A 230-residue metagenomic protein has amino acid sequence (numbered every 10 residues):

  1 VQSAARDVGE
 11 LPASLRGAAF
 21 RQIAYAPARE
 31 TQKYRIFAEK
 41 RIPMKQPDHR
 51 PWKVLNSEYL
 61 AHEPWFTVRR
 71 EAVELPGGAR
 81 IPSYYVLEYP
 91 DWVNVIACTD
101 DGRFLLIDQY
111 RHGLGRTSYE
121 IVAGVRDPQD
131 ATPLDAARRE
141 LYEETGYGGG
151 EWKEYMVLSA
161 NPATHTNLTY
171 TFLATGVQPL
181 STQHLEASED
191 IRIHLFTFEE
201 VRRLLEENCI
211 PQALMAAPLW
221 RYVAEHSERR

Functional and structural regions predicted by a protein language model:
F20, Y25, Y34-F37: Aromatic (phenylalanine/tyrosine) cluster motif
I36, R41, K45-W52, T117 (+5 more regions): Nudix hydrolase/Nudix homology domain
H49-P51, Y84-Y89, N94-R139, L185-A187: Conserved Nudix-box catalytic region and its N-terminal flanking loop in Nudix hydrolases and closely related
N56-N94, D100: Acidic, metal-coordinating catalytic segment for phosphate/diphosphate chemistry, firing primarily on the Nudix
T67, L87-P90, C98-D100, R111-G113 (+4 more regions): Active-site segment of metal-dependent pyrophosphate-handling enzymes, primarily the Nudix hydrolase catalytic core
R70-E74, A97, L173-T175, L195-T197: Short, well-ordered beta-strand micro-motif
